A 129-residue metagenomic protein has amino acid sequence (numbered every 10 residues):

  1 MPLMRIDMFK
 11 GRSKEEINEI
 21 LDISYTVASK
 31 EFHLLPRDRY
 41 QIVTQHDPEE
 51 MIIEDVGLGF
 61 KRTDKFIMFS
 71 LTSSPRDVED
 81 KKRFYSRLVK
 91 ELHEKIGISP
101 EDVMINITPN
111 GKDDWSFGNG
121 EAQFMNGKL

Functional and structural regions predicted by a protein language model:
M1-L129: Interaction-mediating elements
